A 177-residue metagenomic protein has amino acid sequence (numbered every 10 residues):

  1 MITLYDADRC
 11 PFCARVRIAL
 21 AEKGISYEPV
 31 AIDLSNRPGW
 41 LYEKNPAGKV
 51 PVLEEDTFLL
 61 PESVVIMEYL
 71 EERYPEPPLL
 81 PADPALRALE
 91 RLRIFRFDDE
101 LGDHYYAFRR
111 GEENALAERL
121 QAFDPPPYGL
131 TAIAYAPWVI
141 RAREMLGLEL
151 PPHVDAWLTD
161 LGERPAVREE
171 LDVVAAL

Functional and structural regions predicted by a protein language model:
M1-D124: GST-like domain detector, emphasizing the conserved glutathione-binding G-site in the N-terminal thioredoxin-like
Y42, F95, A134, T159-G162 (+1 more regions): Alpha-helix boundary recognition
P61, A85, E149-H153, E169: Alpha-helix N-cap and coil->helix boundary residues
A82, P126-L130, V174: Short, surface-exposed recognition loops or helix-turn segments adjacent to catalytic cores
A115-R119, L150-E163: Extended, well-ordered alpha-helical scaffold segments
Q121-P127, L148, R164-E170: Surface-exposed helix-capping loop/turn segments at secondary-structure junctions
P126-L150, D160-L161: GST superfamily/GST-like fold recognition
D155-L177: Long hydrophobic alpha-helical segments typical of transmembrane helices together with their membrane-interfacial
